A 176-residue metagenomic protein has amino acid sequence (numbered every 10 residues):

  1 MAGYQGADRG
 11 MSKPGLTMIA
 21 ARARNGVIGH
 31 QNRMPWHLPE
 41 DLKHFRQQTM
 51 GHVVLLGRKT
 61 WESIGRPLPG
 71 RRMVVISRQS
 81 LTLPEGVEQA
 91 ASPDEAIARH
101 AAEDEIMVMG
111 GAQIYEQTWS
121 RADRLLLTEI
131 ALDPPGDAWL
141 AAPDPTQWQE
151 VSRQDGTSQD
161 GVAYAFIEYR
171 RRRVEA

Functional and structural regions predicted by a protein language model:
M1-G10: N-terminal amphipathic/basic-hydrophobic helices that include classical n-h-c signal peptides and signal-anchor
S12-V53, R58-A176: Flexible, gly/pro- and Lys/Arg-enriched active-site loops
